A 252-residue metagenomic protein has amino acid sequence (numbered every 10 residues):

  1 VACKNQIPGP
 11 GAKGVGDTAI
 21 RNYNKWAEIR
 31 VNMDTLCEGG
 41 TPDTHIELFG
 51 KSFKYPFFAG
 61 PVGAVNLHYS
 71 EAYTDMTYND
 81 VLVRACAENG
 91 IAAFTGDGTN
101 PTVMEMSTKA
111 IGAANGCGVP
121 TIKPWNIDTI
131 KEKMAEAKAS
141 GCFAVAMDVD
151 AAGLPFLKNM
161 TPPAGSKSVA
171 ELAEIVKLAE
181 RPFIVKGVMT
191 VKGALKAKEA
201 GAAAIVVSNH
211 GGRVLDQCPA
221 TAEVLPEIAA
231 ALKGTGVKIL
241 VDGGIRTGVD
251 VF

Functional and structural regions predicted by a protein language model:
V1-K54: An N-cap/entry alpha-helix motif that binds or orients negatively charged groups
R30, H45-E47, P56-G60, A92-F94 (+1 more regions): Short, conserved beta-strand segments within well-ordered enzyme catalytic domains that often line or immediately flank
T41-I46, E105, T129-A135: Short alpha-helical segments and helix-capping/turn motifs at coil-helix boundaries
K54-G63, V81: Outer membrane beta-barrel
A64-A72: N-terminal binding-site loop/beta-alpha segment at the start of enzyme catalytic domains that lines or forms
A64-V65, D97-T102, D150: Short glycine-enriched loops at secondary-structure junctions
Y73, V83-R84, A113, W125-D242 (+1 more regions): Alpha/beta enzyme core
T77-N126: A gly/proline- and charged-residue-enriched helix-loop-helix capping module
